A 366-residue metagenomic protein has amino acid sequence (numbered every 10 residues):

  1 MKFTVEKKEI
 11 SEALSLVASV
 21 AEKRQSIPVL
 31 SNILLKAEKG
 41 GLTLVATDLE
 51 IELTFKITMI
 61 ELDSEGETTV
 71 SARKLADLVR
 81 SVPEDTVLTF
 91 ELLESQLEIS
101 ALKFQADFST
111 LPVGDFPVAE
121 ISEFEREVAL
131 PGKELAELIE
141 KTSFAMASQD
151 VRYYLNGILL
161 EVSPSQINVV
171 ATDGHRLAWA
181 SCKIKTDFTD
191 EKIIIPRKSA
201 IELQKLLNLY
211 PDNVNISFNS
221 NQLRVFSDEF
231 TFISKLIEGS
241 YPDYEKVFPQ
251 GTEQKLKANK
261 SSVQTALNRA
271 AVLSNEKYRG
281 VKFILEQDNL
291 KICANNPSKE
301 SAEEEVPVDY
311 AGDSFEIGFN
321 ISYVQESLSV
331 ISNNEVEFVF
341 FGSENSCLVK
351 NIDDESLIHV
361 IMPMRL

Functional and structural regions predicted by a protein language model:
M1-L366: Structural preference for solvent-exposed beta-strand-turn elements and adjacent flexible terminal/loop segments within
